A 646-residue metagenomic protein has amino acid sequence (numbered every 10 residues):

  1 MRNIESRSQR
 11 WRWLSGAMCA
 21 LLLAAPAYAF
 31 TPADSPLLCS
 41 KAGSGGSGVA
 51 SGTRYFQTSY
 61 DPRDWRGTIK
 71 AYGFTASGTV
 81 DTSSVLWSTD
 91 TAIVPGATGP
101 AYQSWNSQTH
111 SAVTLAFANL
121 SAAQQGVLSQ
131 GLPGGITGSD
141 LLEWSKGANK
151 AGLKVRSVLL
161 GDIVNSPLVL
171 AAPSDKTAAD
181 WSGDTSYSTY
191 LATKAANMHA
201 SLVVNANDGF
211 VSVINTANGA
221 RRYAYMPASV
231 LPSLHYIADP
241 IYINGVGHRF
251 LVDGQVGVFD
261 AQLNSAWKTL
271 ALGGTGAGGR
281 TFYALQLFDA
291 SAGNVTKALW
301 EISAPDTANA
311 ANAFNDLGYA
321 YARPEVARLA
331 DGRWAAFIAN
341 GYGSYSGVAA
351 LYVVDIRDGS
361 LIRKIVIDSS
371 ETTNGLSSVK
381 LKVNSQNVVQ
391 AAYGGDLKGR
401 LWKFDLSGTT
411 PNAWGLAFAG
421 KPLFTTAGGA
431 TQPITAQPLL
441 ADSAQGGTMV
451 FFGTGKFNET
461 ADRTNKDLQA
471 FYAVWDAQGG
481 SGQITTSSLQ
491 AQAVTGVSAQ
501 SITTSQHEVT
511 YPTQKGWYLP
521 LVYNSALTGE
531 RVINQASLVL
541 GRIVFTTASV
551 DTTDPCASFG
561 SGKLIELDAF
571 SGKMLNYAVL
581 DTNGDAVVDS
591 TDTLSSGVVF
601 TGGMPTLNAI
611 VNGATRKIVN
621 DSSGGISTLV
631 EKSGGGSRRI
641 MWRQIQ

Functional and structural regions predicted by a protein language model:
N3-S15: Bacterial N-terminal signal peptides that target proteins for export
E5-S6, L22, P438: Generic extreme N-terminus detector
S8, M18-C19, L317: Residue-level detector of alpha-helical transmembrane segments in integral membrane proteins
S15-A24: Bacterial N-terminal signal peptides
Y28-Q646: A fold-level detector for beta-propeller and closely related beta-sheet-rich head/sensor domains
